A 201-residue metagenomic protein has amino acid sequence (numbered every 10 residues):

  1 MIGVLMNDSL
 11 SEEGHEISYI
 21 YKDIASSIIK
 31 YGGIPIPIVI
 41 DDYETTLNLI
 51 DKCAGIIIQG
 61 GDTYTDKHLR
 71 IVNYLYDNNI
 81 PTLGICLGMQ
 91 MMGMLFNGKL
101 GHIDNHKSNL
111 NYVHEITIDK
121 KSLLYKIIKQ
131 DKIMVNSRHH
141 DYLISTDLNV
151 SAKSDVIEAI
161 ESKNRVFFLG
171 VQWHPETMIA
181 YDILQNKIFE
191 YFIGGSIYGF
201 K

Functional and structural regions predicted by a protein language model:
M1-L87, M94-L95, K107-K121, Y125-I128 (+5 more regions): N-terminal beta1-alpha1 cap of cysteine-dependent amidohydrolase-like domains
F96-G101: Post-Walker A helix-loop "phosphate-sensing" segment adjacent to the P-loop in P-loop NTPases
K132-H140, I160: Short catalytic/ligand-gating loop segments at beta-alpha or beta-beta junctions within enzyme catalytic domains
M134, N149-S151: A short linear hydrophobic-aromatic micro-motif
S151, F168-W173: Active-site-proximal beta-strand elements of phosphoester/diester hydrolases
